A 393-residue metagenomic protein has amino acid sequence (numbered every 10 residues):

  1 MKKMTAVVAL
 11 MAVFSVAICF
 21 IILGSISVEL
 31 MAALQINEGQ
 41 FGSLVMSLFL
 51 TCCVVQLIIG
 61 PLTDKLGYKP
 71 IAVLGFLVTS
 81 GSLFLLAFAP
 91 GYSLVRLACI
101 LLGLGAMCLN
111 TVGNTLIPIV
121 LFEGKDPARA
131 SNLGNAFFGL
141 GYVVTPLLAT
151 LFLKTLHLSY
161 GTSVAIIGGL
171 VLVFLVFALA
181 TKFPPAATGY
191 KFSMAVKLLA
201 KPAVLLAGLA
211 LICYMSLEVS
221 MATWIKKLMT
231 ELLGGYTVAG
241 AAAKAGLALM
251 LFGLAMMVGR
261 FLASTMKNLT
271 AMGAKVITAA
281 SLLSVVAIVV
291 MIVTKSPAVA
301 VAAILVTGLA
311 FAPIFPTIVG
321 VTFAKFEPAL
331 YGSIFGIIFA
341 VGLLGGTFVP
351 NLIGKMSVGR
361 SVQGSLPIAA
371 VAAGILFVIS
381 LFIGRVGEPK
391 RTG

Functional and structural regions predicted by a protein language model:
M4-E38, N110, N114, M221-K226: Extracytoplasmic
I21, F49-L57, V143, G253-F261 (+1 more regions): Residue-level signature of mid-helix packing/kink "hotspots" within the transmembrane helices of 12-pass Major
L23-G24, P202-M250, M257: Extracytoplasmic gate region of multi-pass secondary transporters
Q35, G67, F88-S93, A271 (+1 more regions): Helix-breaking motifs and short loop linkers at transmembrane-helix boundaries and internal kinks in secondary membrane
V54-P90: Conserved MFS/SLC helix-loop-helix module at the cytosolic interface between two early adjacent transmembrane helices
A98-A136: Cytoplasmic helix-loop-helix junction between adjacent transmembrane helices in 12-TM secondary transporters
N132-F183: Helix-loop-helix hairpin linking two adjacent transmembrane segments in secondary transporters
F323-V362: A late C-terminal transmembrane helix in Major Facilitator Superfamily
